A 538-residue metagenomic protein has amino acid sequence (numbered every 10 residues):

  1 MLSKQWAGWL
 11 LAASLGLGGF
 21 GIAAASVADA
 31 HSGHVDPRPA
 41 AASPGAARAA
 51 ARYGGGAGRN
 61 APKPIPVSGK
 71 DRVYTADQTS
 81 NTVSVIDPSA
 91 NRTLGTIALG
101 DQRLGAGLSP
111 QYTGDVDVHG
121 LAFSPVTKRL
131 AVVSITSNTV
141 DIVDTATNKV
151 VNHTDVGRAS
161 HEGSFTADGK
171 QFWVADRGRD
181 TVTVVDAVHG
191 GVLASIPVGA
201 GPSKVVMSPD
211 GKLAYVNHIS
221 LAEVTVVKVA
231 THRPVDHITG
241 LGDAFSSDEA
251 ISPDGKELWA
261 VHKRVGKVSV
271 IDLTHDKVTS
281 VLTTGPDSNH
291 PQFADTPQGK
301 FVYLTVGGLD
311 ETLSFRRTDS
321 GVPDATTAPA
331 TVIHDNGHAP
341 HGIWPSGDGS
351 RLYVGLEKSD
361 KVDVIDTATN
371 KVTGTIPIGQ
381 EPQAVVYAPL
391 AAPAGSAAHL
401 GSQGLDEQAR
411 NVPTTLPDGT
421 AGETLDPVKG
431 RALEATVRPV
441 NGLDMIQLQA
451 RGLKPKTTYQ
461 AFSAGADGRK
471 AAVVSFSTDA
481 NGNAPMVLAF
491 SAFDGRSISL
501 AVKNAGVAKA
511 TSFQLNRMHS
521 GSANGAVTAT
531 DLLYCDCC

Functional and structural regions predicted by a protein language model:
M1-W9: Bacterial Sec-dependent N-terminal signal peptides
Q5-W6, S14-R431, P455, A472-N481 (+3 more regions): Predominantly soluble domains enriched in secretory-pathway, periplasmic, or organellar proteins
L433, G442-L448: Structural beta-strand segments of beta-rich domains
Q447-Q449, G482-S491, A529: Exposed aromatic-hydrophobic patches
T457-S463: Short beta-strand segments enriched for Tyr within beta-sheet-rich domains, predominantly fibronectin type III
S463-V474: Short beta-strand and strand-turn-strand segments in soluble, beta-rich domains
F493-L515: Short, surface-exposed ligand- or partner-binding patches at beta-edge/loop junctions that are enriched in aromatics
A510-D536: Short beta-strand elements
